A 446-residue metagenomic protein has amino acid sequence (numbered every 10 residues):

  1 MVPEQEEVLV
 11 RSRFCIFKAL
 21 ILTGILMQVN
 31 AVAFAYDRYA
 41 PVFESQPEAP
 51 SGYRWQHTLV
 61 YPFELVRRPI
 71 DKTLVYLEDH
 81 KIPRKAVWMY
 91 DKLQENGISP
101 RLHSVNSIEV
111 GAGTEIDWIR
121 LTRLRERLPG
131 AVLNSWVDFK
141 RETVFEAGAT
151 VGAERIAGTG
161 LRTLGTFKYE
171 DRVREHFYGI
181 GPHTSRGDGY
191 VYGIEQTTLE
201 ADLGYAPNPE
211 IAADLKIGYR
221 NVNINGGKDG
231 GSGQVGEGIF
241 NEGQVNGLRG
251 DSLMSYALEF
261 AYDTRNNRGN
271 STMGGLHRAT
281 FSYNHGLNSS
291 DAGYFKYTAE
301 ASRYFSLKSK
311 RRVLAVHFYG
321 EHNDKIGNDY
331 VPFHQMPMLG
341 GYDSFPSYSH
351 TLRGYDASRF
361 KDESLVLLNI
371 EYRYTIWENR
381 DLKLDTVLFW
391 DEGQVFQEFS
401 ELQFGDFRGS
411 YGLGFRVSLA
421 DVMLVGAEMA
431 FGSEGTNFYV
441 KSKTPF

Functional and structural regions predicted by a protein language model:
K18-V29: Bacterial N-terminal signal peptides
F34-L164, G238-N270, D362-S364, I376-K383 (+4 more regions): Outer-membrane beta-barrel initiation region
Y36-Q56, T73, K168, R172-A315 (+1 more regions): Transmembrane beta-strand segments of outer-membrane beta-barrel domains in Gram-negative and organellar OMPs
D71, D79, P83, G97-P100 (+3 more regions): C-terminal outer-membrane beta-barrel translocator/porin domains of Gram-negative envelope proteins and their
L102-S104, T114, S135-F139, A149 (+10 more regions): Transmembrane beta-barrel strands of outer-membrane/channel proteins
V110-T114, F145-A149, E195-A201, M254-L258 (+7 more regions): Hydrophobic, lipid-facing positions within transmembrane beta-strands of outer-membrane proteins
D117-I119, T150-E154, D202-A206, K216 (+5 more regions): Transmembrane beta-barrel domains of outer membrane proteins
T163-D202, G320-F345, V425, E434-K441: Outer-membrane beta-barrel translocator/channel fold
